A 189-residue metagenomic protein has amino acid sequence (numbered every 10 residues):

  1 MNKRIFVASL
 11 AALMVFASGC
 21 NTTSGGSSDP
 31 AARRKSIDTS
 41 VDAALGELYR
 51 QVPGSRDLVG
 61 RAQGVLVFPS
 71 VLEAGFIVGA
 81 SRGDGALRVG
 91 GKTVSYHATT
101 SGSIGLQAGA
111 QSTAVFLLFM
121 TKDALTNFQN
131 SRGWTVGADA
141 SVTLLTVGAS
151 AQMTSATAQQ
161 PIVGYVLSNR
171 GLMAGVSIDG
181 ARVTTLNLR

Functional and structural regions predicted by a protein language model:
M1-A8: Bacterial N-terminal signal peptides that target proteins for export
F16-G19: C-terminal motif of bacterial Sec signal peptides marking the signal peptidase cleavage site
N21-R189: Small-residue-enriched, tightly packed secondary-structure blocks
